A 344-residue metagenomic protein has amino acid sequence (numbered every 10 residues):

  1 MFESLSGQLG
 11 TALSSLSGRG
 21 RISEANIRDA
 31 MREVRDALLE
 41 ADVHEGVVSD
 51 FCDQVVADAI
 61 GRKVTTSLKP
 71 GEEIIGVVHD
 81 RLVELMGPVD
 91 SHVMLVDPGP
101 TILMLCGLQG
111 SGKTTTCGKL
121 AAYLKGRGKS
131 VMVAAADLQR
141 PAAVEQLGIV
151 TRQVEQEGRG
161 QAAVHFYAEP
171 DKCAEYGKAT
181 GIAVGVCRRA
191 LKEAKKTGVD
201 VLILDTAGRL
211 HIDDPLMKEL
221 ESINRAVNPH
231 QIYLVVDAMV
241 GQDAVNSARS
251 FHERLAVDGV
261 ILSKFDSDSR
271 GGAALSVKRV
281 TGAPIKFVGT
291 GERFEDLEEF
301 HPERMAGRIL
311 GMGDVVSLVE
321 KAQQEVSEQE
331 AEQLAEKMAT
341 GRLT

Functional and structural regions predicted by a protein language model:
M1, N26, T66, P70 (+8 more regions): Catalytic cores of large soluble enzymes that bind and process phosphate-bearing ligands
M1-F2, G341: Compositionally biased, charge-rich terminal segments
E3-A179, V186-D200, L204-T206: Primarily NTPase-proximal linker/entry elements flanking Walker-type ATP/GTP-binding cores
E155, D171, C187-A190, K195 (+4 more regions): Conserved phosphate-handling catalytic cores of large alpha/beta enzymes
